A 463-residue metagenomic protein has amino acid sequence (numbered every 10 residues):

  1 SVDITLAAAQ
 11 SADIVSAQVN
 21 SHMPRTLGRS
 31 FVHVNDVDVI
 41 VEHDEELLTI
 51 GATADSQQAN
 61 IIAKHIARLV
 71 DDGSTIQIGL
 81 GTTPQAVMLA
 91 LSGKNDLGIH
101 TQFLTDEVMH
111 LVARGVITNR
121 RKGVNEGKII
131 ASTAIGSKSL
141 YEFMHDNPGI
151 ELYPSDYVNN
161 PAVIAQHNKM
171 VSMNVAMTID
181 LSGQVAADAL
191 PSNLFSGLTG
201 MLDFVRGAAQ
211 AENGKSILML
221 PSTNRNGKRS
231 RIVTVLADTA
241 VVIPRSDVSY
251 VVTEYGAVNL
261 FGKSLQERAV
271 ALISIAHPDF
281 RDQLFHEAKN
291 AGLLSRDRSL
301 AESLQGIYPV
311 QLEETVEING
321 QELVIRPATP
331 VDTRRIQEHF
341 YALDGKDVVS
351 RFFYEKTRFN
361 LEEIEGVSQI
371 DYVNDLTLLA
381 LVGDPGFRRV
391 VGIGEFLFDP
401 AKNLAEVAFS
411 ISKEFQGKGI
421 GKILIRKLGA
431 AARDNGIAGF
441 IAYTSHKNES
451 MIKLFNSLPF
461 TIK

Functional and structural regions predicted by a protein language model:
S1-S299: Conserved phosphate- and dinucleotide-binding cores of soluble alpha/beta proteins, encompassing both enzyme active
T53, D297-T315: Long, charged amphipathic helices and adjacent flexible linkers at domain junctions
V87, N125, P161, G200 (+7 more regions): Flexible domain-boundary/linker segments
I307-K463: Long, contiguous binding/interaction regions
